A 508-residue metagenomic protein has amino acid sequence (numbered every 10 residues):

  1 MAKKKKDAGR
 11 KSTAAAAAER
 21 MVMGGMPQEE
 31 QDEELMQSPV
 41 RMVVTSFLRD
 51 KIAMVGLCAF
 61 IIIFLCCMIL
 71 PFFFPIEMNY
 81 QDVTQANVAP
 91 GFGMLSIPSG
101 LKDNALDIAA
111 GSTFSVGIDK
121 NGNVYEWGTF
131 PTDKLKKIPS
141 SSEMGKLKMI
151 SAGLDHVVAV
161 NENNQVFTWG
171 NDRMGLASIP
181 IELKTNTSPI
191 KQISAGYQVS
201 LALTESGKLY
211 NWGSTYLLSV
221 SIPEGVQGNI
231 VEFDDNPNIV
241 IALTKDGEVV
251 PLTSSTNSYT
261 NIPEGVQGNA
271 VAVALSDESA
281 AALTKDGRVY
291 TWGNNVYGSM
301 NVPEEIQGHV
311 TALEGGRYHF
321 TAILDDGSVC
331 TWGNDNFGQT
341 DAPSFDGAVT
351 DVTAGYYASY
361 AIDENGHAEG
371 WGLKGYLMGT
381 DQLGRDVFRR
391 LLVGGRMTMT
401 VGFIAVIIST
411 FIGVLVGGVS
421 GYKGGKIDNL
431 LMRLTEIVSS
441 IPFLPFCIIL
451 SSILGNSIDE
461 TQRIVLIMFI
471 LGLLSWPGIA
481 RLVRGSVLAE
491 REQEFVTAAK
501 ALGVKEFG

Functional and structural regions predicted by a protein language model:
M1-K134, S142, K146-D155, Q165-D172 (+11 more regions): Gly/Trp-centered helix-boundary motif
S99-G100, S140-E143, L183-N186, P223-V226 (+3 more regions): Surface loop/turn motifs at the tips and blade-to-blade linkers of beta-strand repeat domains
L106, T113, D155, N164 (+9 more regions): Short coil/turn segments that connect the beta-strands within blades of beta-propeller domains
F114-G117, E126, H156-A159, T168 (+10 more regions): Conserved core positions of repeat-based scaffolds
N121, N163, S206, K245-D246 (+4 more regions): Acidic/polar residues in short coil/turn loops that connect beta-strands within repeat-based beta-sheet scaffolds
V124-E126, T132-K134, Q165-T168, R173-S178 (+9 more regions): Short loop/beta submotifs within extracellular cysteine-rich repeat domains
M378-D381, I408-G413, G421-Y422, I427 (+2 more regions): Generic hydrophobic transmembrane alpha-helix motif, especially the helices
R385-T400, I404, S420, G424-M432 (+3 more regions): Amphipathic cytosolic juxtamembrane alpha-helices at the membrane-cytosol interface of multi-pass membrane transporters
